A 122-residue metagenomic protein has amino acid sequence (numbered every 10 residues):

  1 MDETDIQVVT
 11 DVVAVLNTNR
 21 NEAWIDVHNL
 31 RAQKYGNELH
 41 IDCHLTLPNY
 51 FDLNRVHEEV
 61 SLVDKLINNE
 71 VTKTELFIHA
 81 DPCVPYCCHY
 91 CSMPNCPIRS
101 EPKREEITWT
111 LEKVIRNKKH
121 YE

Functional and structural regions predicted by a protein language model:
M1-E122: Alpha-helical transmembrane segments and adjacent TM-loop junctions that form the membrane-embedded core of multi-pass
